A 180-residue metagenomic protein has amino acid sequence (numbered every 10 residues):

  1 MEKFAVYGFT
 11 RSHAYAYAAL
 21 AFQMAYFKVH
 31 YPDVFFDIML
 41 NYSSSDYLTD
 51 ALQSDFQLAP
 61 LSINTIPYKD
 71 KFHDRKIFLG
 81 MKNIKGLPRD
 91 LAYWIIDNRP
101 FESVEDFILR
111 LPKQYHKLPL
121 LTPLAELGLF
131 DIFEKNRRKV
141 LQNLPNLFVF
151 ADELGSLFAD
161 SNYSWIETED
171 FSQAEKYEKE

Functional and structural regions predicted by a protein language model:
M1-E180: Noncatalytic, beta-rich nucleic-acid-contacting surfaces in large DNA/RNA-processing enzymes
